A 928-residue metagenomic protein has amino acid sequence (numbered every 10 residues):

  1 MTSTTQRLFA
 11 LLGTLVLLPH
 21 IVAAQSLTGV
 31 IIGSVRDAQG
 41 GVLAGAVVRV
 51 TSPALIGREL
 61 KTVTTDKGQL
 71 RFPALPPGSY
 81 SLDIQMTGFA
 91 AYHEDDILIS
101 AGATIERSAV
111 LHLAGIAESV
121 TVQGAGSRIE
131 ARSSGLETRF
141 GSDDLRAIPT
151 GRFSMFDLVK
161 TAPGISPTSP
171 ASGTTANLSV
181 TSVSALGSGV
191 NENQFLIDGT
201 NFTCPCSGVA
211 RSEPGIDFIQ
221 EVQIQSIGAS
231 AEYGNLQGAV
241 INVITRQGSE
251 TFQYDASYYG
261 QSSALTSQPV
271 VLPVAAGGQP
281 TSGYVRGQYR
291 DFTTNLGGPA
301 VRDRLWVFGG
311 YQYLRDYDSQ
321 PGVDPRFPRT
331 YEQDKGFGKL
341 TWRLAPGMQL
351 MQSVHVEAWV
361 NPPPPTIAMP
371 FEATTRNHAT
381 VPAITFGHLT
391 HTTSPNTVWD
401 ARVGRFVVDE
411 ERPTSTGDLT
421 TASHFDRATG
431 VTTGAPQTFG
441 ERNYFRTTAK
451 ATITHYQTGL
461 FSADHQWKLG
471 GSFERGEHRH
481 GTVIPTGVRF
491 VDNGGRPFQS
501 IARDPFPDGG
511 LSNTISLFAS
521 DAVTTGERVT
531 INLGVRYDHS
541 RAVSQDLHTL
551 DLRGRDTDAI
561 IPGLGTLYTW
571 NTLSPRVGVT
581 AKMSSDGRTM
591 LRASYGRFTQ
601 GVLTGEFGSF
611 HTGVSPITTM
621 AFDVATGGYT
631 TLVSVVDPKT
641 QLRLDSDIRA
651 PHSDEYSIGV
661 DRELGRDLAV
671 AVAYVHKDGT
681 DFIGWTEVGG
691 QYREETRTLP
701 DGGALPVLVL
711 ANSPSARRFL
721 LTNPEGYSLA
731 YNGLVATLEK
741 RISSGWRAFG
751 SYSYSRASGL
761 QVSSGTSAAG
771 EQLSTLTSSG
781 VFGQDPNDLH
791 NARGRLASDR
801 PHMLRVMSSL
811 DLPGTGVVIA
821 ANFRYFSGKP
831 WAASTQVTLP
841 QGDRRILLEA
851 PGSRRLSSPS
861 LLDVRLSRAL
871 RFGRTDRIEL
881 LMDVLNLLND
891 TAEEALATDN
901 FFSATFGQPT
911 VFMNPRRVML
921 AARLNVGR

Functional and structural regions predicted by a protein language model:
T2-S3, L11-G141, G215-D217: Periplasm-facing N-terminal accessory domains of Gram-negative outer-membrane beta-barrel systems
V63, F89-H112, I116-Q247, T266 (+5 more regions): Periplasmic N-terminal accessory/gating domains of Gram-negative outer-membrane beta-barrel systems
G124, A256-S262, G309-Y313, Q352-V356 (+10 more regions): Transmembrane beta-barrel strands of outer-membrane/channel proteins
M155, T168, Q545-S574, G578-Y727 (+4 more regions): Solvent-exposed loop/turn elements at secondary-structure boundaries
Y284-V360, N377-G404, P575: Transmembrane beta-barrel wall of Gram-negative outer-membrane proteins
E332, P346-S520, D556-I561, E694-E695: Replace "related TpsB outer-membrane translocases also match" with "some related outer-membrane beta-barrels such as
D667, T680, W685, R756 (+3 more regions): C-terminal beta-signal and adjacent terminal beta-strands/loops of Gram-negative outer-membrane beta-barrel proteins
A671-A832: Gram-negative outer-membrane beta-barrel transporters
